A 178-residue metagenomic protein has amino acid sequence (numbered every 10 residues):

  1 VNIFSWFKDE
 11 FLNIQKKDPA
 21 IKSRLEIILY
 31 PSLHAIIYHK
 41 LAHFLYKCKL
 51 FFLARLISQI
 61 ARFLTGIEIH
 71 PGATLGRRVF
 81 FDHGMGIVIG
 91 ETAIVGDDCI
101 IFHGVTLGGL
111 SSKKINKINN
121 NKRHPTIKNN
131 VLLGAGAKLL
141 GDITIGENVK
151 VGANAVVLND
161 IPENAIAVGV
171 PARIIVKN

Functional and structural regions predicted by a protein language model:
V1-Q15, F80, G96-D97, L107 (+4 more regions): Soluble, non-transmembrane catalytic domains of enzymes that act on hydrophobic metabolites at membranes
V1-T65: Terminal amphipathic alpha-helical/low-complexity segments used for targeting or macromolecular assembly
I27-Y30, Y46, N116, N120 (+1 more regions): Alpha-helix initiation/capping motif
L29, H34-I37, H70, G108 (+1 more regions): Generic, ordered loop/turn and secondary-structure boundary motif
S32, C48, H70, G90 (+1 more regions): Residues at secondary-structure transition points
Q59-I69, S112-K117: Short gly/ser/thr-rich secondary-structure transition/capping motifs
T65, H70-P71, G76-R77, D82-E91 (+10 more regions): Left-handed beta-helix
